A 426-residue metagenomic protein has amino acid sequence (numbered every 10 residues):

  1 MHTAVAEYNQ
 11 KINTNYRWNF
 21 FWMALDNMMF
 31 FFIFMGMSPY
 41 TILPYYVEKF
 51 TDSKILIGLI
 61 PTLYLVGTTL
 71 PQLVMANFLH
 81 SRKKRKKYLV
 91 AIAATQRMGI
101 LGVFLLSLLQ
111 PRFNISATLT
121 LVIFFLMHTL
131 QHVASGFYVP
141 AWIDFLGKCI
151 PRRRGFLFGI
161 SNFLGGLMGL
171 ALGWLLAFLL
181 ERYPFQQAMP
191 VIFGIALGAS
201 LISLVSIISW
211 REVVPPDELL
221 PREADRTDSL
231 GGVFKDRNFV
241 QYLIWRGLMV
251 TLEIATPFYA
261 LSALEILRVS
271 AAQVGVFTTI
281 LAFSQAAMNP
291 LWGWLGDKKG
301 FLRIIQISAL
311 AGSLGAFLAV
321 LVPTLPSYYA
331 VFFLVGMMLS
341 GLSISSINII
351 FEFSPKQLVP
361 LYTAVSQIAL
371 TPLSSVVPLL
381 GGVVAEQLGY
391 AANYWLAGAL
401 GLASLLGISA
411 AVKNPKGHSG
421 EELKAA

Functional and structural regions predicted by a protein language model:
H2-L70, L79, Q96, N238-T278: Helix-loop boundary and gating motifs at the non-cytosolic
H2-R17, V213-I244, L423-A426: Juxtamembrane intracellular "pre-TM" segments in multi-pass secondary transporters
P44, K49, N77-S81, F104-F113 (+2 more regions): Transmembrane alpha-helix termini and helix-breaking/packing motifs in multi-pass membrane transporters
K54-I55, K86, P151-S161, A271 (+1 more regions): Loop-to-transmembrane helix entry/capping segments in MFS-fold secondary transporters and related SLC/MFSD carriers
P71-K84, L180-E181, M288-G300, A385: Helix-to-loop junctions at the C-terminal end of transmembrane segments in multipass secondary transporters
K87-V103, G194, R303-L318: Structural signature of the two symmetry-related core transmembrane helices
L105-M127, V320-F332: Helix-loop junctions at membrane interfaces in 12-TM secondary transporters
S135-I150, G341-P355: Intracellular juxtamembrane helix-capping segments at the cytosolic ends of symmetry-related transmembrane helices
